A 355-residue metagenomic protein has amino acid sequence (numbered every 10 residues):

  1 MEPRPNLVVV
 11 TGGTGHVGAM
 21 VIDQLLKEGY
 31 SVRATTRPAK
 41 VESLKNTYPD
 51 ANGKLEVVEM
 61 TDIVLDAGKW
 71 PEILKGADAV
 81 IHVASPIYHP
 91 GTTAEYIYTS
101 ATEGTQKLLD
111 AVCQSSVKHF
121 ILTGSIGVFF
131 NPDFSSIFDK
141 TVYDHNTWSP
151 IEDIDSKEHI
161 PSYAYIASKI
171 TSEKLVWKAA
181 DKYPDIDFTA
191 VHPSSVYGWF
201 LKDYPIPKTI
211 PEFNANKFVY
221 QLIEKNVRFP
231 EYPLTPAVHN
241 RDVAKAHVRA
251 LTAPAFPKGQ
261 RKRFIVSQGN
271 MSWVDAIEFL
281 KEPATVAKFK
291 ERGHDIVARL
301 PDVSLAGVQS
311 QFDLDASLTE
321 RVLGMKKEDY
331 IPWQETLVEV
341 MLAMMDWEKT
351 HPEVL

Functional and structural regions predicted by a protein language model:
E2-S31: N-terminal Rossmann NAD(P)H-binding glycine-rich loop of SDR-like oxidoreductase domains
A39-E103: NAD(P)H-binding glycine-rich loop region in Rossmannoid oxidoreductase-like domains and their noncatalytic homologs
A77-V80, G91-L122, E173, H247: NAD(P)-cofactor binding segment of oxidoreductase domains
S125-I160: Active-site "gating" loop of Rossmann-like NAD(P)-dependent oxidoreductase/epimerase domains
I151-F188: Active-site Tyr-X1-5-Lys
D185, Y232-L234, A246-V303, E339-M344 (+1 more regions): Mid/C-terminal beta-alpha module of Rossmann-like enzyme folds, strongest in SDR-family dehydrogenases/epimerases
I186-L234: NAD(P)-dependent short-chain dehydrogenase/reductase
N240, D302-K326: Conserved C-terminal active-site "lid" loop/helix of NAD(P)H-dependent oxidoreductases that clamps the redox cofactor
